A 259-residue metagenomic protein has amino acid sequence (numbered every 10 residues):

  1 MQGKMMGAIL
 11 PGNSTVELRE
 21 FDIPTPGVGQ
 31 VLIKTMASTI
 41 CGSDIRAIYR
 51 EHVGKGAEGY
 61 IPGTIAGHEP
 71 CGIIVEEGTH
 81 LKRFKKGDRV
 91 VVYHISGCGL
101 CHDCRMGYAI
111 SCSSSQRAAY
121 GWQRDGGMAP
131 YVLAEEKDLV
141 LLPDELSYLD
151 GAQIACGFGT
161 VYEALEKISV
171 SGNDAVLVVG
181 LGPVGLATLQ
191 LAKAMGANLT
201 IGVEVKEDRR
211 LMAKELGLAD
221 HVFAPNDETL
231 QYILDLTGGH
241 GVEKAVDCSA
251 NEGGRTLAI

Functional and structural regions predicted by a protein language model:
G7-T25, G42-E76, V91-V92, S111-D125: N-terminal glycine-rich cofactor-binding segment
D22-S38, V53-H102, D138, P143-E145: Glycine-rich beta-strand-centered segment in the early N-terminal region that forms part of a ligand/cofactor-binding
A57-I61, H68, C98-V179: NAD(P)H dinucleotide-binding glycine-rich loop of Rossmann-like/cofactor-binding domains, especially the beta1-alpha1
Y93, V246-C248: Short, well-ordered coil/turn residues at beta-beta hairpins and beta-strand->alpha-helix junctions within
D144-D227, Q231: Mid-domain Rossmann-like dinucleotide-binding core that forms the NAD(H)/NADP(H) cofactor-binding site
T229-G239: Conserved amphipathic alpha-helix within the SDR
H240-V246: Short SAM/SAH-binding signature in class I
E252-I259: Rossmann-fold NAD(P) dinucleotide-binding segment
